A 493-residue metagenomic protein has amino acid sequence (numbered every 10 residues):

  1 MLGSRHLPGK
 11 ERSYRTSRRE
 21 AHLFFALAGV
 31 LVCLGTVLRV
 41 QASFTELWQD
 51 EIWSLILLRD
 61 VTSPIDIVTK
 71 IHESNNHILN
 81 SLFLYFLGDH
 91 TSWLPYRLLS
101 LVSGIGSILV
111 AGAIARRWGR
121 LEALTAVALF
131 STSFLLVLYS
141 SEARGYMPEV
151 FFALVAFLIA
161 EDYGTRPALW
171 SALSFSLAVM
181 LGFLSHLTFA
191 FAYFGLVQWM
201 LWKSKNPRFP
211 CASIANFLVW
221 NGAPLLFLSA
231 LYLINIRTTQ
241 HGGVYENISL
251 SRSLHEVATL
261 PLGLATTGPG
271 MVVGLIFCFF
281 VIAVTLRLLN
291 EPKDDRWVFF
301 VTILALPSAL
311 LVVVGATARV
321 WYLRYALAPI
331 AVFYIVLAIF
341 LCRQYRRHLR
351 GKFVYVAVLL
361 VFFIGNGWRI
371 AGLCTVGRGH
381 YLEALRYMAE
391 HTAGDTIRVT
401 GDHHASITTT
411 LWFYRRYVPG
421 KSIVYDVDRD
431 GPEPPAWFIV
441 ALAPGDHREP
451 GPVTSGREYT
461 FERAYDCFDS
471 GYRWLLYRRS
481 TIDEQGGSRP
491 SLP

Functional and structural regions predicted by a protein language model:
M1-A21, Q485-P493: Short, intrinsically disordered terminal tails adjacent to the first/last structured region
S17-T481, G487: Membrane-proximal helix-loop-helix interfaces that form the catalytic/acceptor-binding platform of multi-pass membrane
